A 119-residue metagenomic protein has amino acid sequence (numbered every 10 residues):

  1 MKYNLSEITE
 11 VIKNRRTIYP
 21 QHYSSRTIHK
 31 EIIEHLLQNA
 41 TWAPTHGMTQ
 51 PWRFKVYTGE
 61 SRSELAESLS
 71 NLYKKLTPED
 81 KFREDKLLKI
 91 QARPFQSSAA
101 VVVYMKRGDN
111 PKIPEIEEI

Functional and structural regions predicted by a protein language model:
M1-I119: Acidic, surface-exposed loops and disordered segments
